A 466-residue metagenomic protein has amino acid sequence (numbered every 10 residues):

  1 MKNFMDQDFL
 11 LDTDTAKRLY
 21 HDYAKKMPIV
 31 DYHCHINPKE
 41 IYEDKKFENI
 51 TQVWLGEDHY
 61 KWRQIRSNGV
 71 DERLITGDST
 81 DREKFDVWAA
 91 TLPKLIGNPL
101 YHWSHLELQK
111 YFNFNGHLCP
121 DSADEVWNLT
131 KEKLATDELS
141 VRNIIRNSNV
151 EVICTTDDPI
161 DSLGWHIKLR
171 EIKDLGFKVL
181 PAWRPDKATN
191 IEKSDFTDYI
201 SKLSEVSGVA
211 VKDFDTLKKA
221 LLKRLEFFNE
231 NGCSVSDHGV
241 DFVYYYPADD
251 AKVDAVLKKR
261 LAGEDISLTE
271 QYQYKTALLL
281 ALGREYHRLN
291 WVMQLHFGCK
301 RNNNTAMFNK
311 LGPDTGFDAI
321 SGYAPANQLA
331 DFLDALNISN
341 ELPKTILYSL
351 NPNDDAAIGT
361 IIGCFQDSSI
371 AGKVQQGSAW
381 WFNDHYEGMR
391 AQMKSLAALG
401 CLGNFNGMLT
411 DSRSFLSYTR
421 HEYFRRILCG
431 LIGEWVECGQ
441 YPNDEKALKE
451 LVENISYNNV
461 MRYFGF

Functional and structural regions predicted by a protein language model:
K2-L289, E341-P343, L347-P352, G359 (+1 more regions): Metal-cofactor-binding active-site regions of metalloenzymes
M293-L295: C-terminal amphipathic alpha-helical interaction region
N302-Q376: Active-site-proximal binding-pocket segments
